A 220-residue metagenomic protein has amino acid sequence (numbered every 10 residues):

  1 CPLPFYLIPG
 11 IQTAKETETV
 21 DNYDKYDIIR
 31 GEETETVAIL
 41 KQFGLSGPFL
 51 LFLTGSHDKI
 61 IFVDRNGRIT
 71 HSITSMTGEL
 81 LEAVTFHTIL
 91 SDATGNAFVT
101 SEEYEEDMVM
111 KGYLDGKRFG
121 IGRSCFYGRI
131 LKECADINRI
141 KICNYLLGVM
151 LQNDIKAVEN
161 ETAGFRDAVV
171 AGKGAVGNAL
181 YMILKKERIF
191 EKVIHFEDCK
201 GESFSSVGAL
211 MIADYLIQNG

Functional and structural regions predicted by a protein language model:
C1: Conserved phosphate-binding loops in N-terminal lobes of ATP-dependent enzymes of the actin/Hsp70/sugar-kinase
P9-S46, L50-T54, K59-D115: Glycine-rich phosphate-binding loop plus the immediately following alpha-helix
V37-K41, N144-K156, G208-D214: Short, hydrophobic/amphipathic alpha-helical patches that form generic packing surfaces within helical domains
I69-M76, R188-E197: Short hydrophobic/aromatic-enriched beta-strand-loop microsegments
L114-A157: Adenine-nucleotide phosphate-binding core of ATP-dependent small-molecule kinases
I155-F165: Phosphate/pyrophosphate-binding loops at sites that engage ATP/ADP/AMP, CoA/4′-phosphopantetheine, polyphosphate
F165-I183: Glycine-rich phosphate-binding loops at beta-strand->alpha-helix junctions
H195-G220: Glycine-rich phosphate-binding/hydrolytic loop that grips phosphoryl groups
